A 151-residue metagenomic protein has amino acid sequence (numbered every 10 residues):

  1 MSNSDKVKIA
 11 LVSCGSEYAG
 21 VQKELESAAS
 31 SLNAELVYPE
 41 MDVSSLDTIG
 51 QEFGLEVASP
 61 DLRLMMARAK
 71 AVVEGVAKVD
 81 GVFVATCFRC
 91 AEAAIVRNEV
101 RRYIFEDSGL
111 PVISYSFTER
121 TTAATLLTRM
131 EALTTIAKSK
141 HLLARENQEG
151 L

Functional and structural regions predicted by a protein language model:
M1-L151: An N-terminal assembly and electron-transfer interface module characteristic of large anaerobic redox and radical
